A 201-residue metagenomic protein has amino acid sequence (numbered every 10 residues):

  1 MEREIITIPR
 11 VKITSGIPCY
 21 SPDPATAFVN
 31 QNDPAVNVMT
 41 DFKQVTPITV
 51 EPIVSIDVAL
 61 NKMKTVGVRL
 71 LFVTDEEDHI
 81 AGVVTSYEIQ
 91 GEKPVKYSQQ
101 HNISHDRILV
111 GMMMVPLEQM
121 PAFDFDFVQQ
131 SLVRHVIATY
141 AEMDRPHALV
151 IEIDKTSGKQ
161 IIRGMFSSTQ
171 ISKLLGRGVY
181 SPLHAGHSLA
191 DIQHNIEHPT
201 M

Functional and structural regions predicted by a protein language model:
M1-M201: Tandem CBS (Cystathionine beta-synthase) repeat/Bateman regulatory domains
